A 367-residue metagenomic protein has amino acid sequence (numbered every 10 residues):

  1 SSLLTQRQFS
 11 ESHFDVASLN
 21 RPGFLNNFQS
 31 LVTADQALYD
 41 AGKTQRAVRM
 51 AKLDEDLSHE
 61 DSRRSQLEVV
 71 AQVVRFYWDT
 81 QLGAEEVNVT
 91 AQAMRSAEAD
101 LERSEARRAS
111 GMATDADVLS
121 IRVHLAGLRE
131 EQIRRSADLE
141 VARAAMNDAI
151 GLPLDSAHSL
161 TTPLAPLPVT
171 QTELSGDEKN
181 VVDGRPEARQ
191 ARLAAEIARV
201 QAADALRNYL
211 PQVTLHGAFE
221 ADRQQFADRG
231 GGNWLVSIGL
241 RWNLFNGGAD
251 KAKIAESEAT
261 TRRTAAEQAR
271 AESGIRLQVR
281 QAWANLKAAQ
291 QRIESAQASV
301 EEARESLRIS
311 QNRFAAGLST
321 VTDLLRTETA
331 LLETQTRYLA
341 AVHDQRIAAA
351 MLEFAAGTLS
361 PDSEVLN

Functional and structural regions predicted by a protein language model:
S1-S12, L19-L25, D35-R64, R189 (+4 more regions): Small/polar (Gly/Ser/Thr/Ala-rich) solvent-exposed segments that form structured loops/beta-strands/short helices used
S10-H13, A17, A113, D117 (+3 more regions): Amphipathic alpha-helical coiled-coil scaffold segments and their short linker/junction regions
N27-Q29, R75, S120, N233-L235 (+1 more regions): Transmembrane beta-barrel architecture of outer-membrane proteins
L31-T33, Y77, E178, T214 (+2 more regions): Membrane-embedded beta-strand positions in outer-membrane beta-barrel channels/transporters
V32-Q36, M146, I238-W242, A341: Residues on the lipid-exposed face of transmembrane beta-strands in outer-membrane beta-barrel proteins
A37, T44, A51, V69 (+20 more regions): Amphipathic alpha-helical coiled-coil segments and their boundaries
Q66-N180, A282-N285, A289, A330-L331: Periplasmic alpha-helical coiled-coil/stalk elements that build and connect Gram-negative outer-membrane
G127-L154, A289, A298-T358: Short segments within alpha-helical structural elements
